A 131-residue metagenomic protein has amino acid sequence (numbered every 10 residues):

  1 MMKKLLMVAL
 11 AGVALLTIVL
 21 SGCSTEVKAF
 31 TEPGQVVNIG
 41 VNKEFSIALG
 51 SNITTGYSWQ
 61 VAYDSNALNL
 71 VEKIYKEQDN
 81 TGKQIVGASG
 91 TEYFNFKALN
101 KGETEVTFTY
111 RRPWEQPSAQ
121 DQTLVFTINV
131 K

Functional and structural regions predicted by a protein language model:
M1-A9: Bacterial N-terminal signal peptides that target proteins for export
C23-I47, N52, I128: N-terminal edge beta-strand
G50-T54, L99-K101: Short solvent-exposed strand-capping/beta-turn motif centered on an Asx-Ser/Thr pair
T55-G56, Y63-G82: Short, solvent-exposed loop/linker segments at beta-strand-coil boundaries, enriched for Pro/Gly and Ser/Thr
V86-Y93: Aromatic sugar-binding surface patches on proteins that engage polysaccharides or sugar-phosphate polymers
F96-V106: Glycine-centered tight-turn and secondary-structure capping sites
E115-Q122: Beta-sandwich strand segments
